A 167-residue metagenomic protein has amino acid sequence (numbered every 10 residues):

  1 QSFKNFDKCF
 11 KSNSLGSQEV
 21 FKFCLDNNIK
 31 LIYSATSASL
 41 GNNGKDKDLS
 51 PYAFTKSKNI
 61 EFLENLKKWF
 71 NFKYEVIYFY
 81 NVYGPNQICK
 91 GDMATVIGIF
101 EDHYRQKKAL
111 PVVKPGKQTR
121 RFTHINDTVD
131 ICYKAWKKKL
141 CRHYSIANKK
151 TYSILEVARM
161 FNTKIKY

Functional and structural regions predicted by a protein language model:
Q1-V82, Y104, N126: N-terminal Rossmann-like NAD(P)+-binding domain of SDR-like oxidoreductases, especially those catalyzing
G16, G41, A53, G84 (+3 more regions): Glycine-centered flexibility sites
G16, V96, S153: Conserved alpha-helical elements of sugar-nucleotide-dependent glycosyltransferases
V20, S39, S57, I88-C89 (+4 more regions): Short, electropositive, low-hydrophobicity segments enriched in small/polar residues
N43, P85-I88, L155-V157: Short beta-loop-alpha junction of Rossmann-like oxidoreductase domains
L49-Y52, Y80-A94, K114-I125: Glycine-rich "substrate-gating" loop/helix at the edge of Rossmann-like oxidoreductase active sites
K58-L66, V96, F100, V157 (+1 more regions): Hydrophobic alpha-helix immediately C-terminal to the catalytic Tyr-X-X-X-Lys motif of short-chain
D102-Y167: C-terminal substrate-binding subdomain of Rossmann-fold SDR/epimerase-dehydratase oxidoreductases
